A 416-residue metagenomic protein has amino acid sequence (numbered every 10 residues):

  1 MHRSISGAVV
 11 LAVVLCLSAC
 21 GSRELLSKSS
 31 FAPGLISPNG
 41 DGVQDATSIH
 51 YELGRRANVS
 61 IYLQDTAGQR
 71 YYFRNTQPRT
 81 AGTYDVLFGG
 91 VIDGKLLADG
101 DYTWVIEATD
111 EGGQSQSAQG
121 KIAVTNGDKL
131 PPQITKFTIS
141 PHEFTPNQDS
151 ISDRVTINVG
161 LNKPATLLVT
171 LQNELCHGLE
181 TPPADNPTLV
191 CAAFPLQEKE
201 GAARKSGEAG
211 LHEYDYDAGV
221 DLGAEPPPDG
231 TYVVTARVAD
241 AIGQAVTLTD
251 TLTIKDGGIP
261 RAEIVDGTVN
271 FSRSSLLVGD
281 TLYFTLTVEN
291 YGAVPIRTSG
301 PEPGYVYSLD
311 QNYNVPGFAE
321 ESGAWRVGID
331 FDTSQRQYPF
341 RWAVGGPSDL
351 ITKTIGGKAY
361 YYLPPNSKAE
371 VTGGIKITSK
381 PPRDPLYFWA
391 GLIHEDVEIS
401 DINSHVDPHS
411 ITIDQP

Functional and structural regions predicted by a protein language model:
M1-V9: Bacterial N-terminal signal peptides that target proteins for export
C16-A19: C-terminal motif of bacterial Sec signal peptides marking the signal peptidase cleavage site
G21-F271, S275-V278, L282-F284, P365: Short loop/turn motifs at secondary-structure boundaries
V59-L63, L167-L171, L248, V294-G304 (+2 more regions): Short, hydrophobic/aromatic beta-strand segments
E107-T109, A236-I242, A359, A390-I399: Enriched for extracellular/lumenal, surface-exposed ectodomains of secreted and cell-surface proteins
T287-P295: Asparagine-centered strand-capping/turn motif at beta-strand->loop junctions
P339-S379: Intrinsically disordered, low-complexity Pro/Gly/Ser/Thr-rich segments with frequent PxxP/GP/PP motifs and embedded
S379-I413: Terminal connector regions
